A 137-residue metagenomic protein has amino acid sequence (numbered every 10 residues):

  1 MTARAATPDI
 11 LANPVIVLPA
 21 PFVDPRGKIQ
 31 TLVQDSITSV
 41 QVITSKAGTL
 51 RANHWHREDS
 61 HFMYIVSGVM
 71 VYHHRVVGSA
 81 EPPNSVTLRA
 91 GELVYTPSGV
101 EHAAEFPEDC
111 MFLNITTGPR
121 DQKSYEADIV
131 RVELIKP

Functional and structural regions predicted by a protein language model:
M1-V42: A short, N-terminal "cap"/entry segment at the start of jelly-roll beta-barrel domains of the cupin/DSBH fold
R4, D9-L11, V15-V17, A103-P137: Double-stranded beta-helix
I29, N53, Y72-H73, T96 (+2 more regions): Short beta-strand His + acidic residue motifs that chelate non-heme Fe in jelly-roll/DSBH and cupin folds
Q41-D59: Conserved short histidine dyad/triad with adjacent acidic residue
K46-G48, A90-G91, P97-G99, D109: Tight coil/turn sites that cap or link beta-strands
H54, S60-I65, V86, V94 (+1 more regions): His/acidic/aromatic-lined binding-pocket segments of jelly-roll/cupin-type domains and related regulatory beta-sandwich
E58-V77: Glycine- and acidic-residue-biased ligand/ion/polar-headgroup-sensing regions
V77-S98: Short acidic-glycine-tyrosine-enriched beta hairpin
